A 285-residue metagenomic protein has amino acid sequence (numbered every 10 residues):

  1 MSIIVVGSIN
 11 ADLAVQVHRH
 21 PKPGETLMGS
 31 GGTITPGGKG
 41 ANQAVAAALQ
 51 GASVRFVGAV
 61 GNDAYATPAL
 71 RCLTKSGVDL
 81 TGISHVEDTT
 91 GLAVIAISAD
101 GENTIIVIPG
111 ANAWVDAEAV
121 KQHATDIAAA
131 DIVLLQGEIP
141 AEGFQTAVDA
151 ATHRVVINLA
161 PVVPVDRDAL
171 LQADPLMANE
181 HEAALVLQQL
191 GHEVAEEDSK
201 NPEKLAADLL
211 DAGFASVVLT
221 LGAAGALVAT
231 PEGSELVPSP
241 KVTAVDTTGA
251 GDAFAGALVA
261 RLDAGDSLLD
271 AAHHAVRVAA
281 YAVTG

Functional and structural regions predicted by a protein language model:
M1-A59, A64-P68, A244-V245: Glycine-rich phosphate/adenosyl-contacting loop at the front of the ribokinase-like
I3, P164, Q188-G285: Conserved phosphate-binding/catalytic region of the ribokinase-like
P23-L27, I34, L49-D131: Conserved N-terminal subdomain of the carbohydrate kinase-like
V45, L92-A96, T104-I105, L219 (+1 more regions): Short beta-strand scaffold segments in enzyme catalytic cores
A47, N179, G251: Short, conserved phosphate/pyrophosphate- and ester-handling motifs at nucleotide-, phospho-/glycolipid
G77, A113-E118, V156-V162, P238: Short gly/ser/thr-rich secondary-structure transition/capping motifs
I127-A128, L170-L171, D211: A short, aliphatic-rich alpha-helical micro-motif
I132-K204, A224-A226: Conserved beta-alpha-beta core of the PfkB/ribokinase-like small-molecule kinase fold
